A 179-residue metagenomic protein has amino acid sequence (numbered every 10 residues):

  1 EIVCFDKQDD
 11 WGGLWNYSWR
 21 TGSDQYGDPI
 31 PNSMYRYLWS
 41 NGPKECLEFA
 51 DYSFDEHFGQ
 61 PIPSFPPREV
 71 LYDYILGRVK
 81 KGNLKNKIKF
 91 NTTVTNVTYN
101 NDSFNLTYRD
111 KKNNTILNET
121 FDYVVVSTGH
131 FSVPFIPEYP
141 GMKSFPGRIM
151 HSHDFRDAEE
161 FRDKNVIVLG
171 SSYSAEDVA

Functional and structural regions predicted by a protein language model:
V3: Conserved beta-strand positions in the Rossmann-like core of class I SAM-dependent methyltransferases
K7-G77: Glycine-rich active-site loop/strand segments that organize a redox cofactor
W11-G13, D24, V97, N114-T115 (+3 more regions): Eukaryotic short linear interaction motifs
L14, E48, N105, E138 (+1 more regions): Conserved beta-strand positions that form and line the central face of beta-propeller blades
L38-S40, N83, P140-F145: Short, conserved catalytic or adaptor-binding loops enriched in Gly and charged residues
G42-K44, P66, K89, N101 (+4 more regions): Eukaryote-biased feature marking scaffold/signaling PDZ-domain proteins and nuclear chromatin regulators
S53-T128, S132: Feature captures the FAD/FMN-dependent oxidoreductase FAD-binding
H57, P67, L71, V126-A179: Glycine-rich dinucleotide-binding loop and its adjacent helix/turn
